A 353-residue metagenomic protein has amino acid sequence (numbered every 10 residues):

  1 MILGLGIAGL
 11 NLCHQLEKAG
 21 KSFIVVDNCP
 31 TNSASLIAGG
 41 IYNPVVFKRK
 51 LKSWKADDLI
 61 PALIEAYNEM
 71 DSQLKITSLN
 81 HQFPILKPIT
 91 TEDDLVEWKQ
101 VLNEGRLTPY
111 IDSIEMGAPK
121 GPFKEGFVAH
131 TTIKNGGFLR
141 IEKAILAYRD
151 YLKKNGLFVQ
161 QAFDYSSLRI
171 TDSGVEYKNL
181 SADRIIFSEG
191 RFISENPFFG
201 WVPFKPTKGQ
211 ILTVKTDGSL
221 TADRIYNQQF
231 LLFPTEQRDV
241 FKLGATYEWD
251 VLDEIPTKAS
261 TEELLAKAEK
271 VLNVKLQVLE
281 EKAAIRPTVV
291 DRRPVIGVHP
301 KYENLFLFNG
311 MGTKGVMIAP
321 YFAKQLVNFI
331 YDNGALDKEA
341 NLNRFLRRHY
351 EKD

Functional and structural regions predicted by a protein language model:
M1-L3, L180-F192, A323: Short hydrophobic core segments
I7-A8: Hydrophobic/small residue at the entry helix of a nucleotide-binding pocket
N11-A19, N28, L36, I41 (+3 more regions): Active-site substrate-recognition segment that forms the wall of the catalytic cavity or substrate channel
I24: Conserved beta-strand positions in the Rossmann-like core of class I SAM-dependent methyltransferases
I41-G121: Dinucleotide-binding Rossmann-like beta1-alpha1 core, especially the glycine-rich loop that anchors the ADP
K50-A62, E92-D93, T131-A147, I255-S260 (+1 more regions): Short beta-strand to alpha-helix junction loop
T131-R184, S188: Helical element adjacent to the flavin cofactor pocket in flavoenzyme catalytic cores
E280-D353: C-terminal catalytic lobe of FAD-dependent flavoproteins
